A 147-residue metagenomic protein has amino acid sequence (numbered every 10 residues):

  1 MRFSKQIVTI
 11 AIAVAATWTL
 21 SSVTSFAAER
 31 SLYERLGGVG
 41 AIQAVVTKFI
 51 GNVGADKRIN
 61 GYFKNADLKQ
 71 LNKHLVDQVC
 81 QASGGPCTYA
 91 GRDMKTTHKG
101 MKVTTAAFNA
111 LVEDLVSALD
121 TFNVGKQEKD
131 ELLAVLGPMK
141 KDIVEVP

Functional and structural regions predicted by a protein language model:
M1-S4: N-terminal secretory signal peptides that target proteins for export/translocation
Q6-A16: Sec-dependent N-terminal signal peptides
A16-S25: C-terminal segment of classical bacterial N-terminal signal peptides
F26-P147: Core of compact, soluble alpha-helical bundle domains
